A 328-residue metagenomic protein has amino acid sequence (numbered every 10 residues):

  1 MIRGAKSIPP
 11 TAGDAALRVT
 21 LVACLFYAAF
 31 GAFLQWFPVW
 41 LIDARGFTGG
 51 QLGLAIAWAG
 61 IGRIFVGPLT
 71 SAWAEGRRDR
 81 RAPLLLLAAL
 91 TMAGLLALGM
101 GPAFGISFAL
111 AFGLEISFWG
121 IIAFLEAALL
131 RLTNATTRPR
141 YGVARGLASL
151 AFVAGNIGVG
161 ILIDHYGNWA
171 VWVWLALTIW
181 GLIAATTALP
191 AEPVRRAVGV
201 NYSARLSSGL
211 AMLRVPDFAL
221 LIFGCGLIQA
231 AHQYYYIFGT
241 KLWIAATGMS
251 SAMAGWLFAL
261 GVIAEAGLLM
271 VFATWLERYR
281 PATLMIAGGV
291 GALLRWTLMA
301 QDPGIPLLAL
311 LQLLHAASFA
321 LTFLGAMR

Functional and structural regions predicted by a protein language model:
I2-G13, L189-G224: Juxtamembrane intracellular "pre-TM" segments in multi-pass secondary transporters
I8-G60, D217-L257, F323: Helix-loop boundary and gating motifs at the non-cytosolic
C24, G94, F104-I122, G226-L227 (+1 more regions): Hydrophobic core of transmembrane alpha-helices in multi-pass small-molecule transporters, especially MFS/SLC-type
F65-D79, I163-D164, G267-P281: Helix-to-loop junctions at the C-terminal end of transmembrane segments in multipass secondary transporters
A82-L96, T283-L298: Structural signature of the two symmetry-related core transmembrane helices
W119-N134, L321-R328: Intracellular juxtamembrane helix-capping segments at the cytosolic ends of symmetry-related transmembrane helices
P139-I157: Glycine-rich segments within core transmembrane alpha-helices of 12-TM secondary carriers
A170-A188: Symmetry-related core transmembrane helices of the 12-TM Major Facilitator Superfamily/SLC fold
